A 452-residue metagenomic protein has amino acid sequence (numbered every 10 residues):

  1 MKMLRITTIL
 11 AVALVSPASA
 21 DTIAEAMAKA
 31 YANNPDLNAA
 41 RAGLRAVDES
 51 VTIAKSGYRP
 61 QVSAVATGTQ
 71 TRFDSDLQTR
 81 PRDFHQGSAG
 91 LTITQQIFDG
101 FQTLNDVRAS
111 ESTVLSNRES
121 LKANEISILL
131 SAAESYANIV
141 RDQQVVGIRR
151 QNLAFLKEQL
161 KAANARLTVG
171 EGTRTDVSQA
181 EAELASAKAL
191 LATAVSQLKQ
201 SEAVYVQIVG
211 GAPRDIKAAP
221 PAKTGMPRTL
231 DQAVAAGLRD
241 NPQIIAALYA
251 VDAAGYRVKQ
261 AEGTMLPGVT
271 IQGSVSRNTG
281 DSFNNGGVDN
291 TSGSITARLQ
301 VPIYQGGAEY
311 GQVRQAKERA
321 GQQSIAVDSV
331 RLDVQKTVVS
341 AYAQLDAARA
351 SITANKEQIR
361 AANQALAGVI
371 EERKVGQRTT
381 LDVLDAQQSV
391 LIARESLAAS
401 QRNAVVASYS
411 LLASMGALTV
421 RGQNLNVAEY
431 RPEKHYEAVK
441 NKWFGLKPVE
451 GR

Functional and structural regions predicted by a protein language model:
M1-S19: Gram-negative bacterial Sec-dependent N-terminal signal peptides
A20-A28: Cleaved targeting-peptide boundary
A28-F98, S120, L130, V204-G211 (+6 more regions): A small-residue-enriched
N38-A39, K55-R59, S63, D83 (+11 more regions): Sec/SRP-type N-terminal targeting helices
E125-G237, A250, Q344, A348 (+5 more regions): Periplasmic alpha-helical coiled-coil/stalk elements that build and connect Gram-negative outer-membrane
A398-R452: Acidic, low-complexity, intrinsically disordered peripheral segments
